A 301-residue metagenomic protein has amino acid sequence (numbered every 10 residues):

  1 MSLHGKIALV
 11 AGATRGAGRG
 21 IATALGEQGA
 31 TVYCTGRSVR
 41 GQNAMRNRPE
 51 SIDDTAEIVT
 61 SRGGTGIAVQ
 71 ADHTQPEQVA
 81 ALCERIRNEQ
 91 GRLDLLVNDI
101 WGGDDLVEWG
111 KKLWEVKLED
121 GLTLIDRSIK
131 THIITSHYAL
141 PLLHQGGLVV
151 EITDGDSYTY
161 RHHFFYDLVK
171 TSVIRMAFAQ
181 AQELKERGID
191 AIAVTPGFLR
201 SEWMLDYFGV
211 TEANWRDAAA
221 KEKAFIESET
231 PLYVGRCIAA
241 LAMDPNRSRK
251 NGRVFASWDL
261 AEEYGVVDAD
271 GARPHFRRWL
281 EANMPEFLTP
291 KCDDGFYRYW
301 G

Functional and structural regions predicted by a protein language model:
I7, T14-R15: Conserved glycine-rich cofactor-binding loop
A11, L93-D105, S128, E151 (+1 more regions): Rossmann-fold scaffold of SDR-type NAD(P)-dependent oxidoreductases
Q28-D54: Conserved glycine-rich Rossmann-like NAD(P)H-binding loop of the short-chain dehydrogenase/reductase
P49-E50, Q70-L82, L118: The beta1-alpha1 cofactor-binding region of Rossmann-like NAD(H)/NADP(H)-dependent oxidoreductases
R62-I67, R85-N98, D104, K117 (+1 more regions): A glycine-rich helix->loop->beta "capping" turn within Rossmann-like NAD(P)(H)-dependent oxidoreductase domains
E84, N88, T123-G147, A181-Q182 (+1 more regions): Amphipathic alpha-helical dimer-interface segment in Rossmann-like NAD(P)H-dependent oxidoreductases
G102-L106, K112-L124, G146-E186, T195-T211: Catalytic loop of short-chain dehydrogenase/reductase
A193, A213-G301: C-terminal helical subdomain
